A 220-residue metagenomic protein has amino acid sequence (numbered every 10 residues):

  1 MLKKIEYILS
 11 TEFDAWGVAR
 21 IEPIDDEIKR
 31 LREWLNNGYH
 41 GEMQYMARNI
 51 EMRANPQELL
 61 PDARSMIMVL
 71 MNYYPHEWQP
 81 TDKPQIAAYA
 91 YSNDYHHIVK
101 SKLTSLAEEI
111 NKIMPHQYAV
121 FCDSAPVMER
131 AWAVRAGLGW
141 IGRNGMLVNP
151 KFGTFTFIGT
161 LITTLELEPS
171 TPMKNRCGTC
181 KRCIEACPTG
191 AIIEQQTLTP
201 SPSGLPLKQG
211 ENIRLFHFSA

Functional and structural regions predicted by a protein language model:
M1-R176, R214: Auxiliary alpha/beta "docking" domains used to position bulky ligands
R182-L198, I213-A220: Iron-sulfur cluster-binding cysteine motifs and their immediate structural context in ferredoxin-like electron-transfer
S201-S203: Serine residues within intrinsically disordered or low-complexity segments
L205, Q209-E211: Glycine-biased, low-complexity coil/linker segments
